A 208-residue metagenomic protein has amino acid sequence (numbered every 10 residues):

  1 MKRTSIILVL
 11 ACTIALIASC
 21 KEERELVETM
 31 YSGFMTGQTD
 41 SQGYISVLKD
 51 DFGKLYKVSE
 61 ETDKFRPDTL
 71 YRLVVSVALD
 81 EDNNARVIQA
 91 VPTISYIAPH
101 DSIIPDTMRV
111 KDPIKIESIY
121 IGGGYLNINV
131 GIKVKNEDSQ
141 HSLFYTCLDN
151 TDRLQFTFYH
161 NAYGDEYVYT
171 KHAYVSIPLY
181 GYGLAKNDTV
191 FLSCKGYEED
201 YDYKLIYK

Functional and structural regions predicted by a protein language model:
M1-S5: Positively charged n-region of N-terminal signal peptides that target proteins for export
I6-I14: Sec-dependent N-terminal signal peptides
A15-S19: C-terminal motif of bacterial Sec signal peptides marking the signal peptidase cleavage site
C20-R24: Bacterial signal peptide processing site
T29-K208: First exposed extracellular module after export/assembly in secreted or surface-exposed proteins
